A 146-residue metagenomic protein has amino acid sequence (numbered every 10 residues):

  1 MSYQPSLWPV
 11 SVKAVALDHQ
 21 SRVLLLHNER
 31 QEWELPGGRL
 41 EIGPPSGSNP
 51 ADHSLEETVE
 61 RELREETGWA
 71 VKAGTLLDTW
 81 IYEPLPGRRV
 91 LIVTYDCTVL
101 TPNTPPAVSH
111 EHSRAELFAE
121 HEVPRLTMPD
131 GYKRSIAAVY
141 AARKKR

Functional and structural regions predicted by a protein language model:
M1-V23, T79: Conserved N-terminal beta-strand and adjoining loop/helix that marks the start of the Nudix/MutT-like hydrolase domain
P9, W80-T104, E116, V139 (+1 more regions): Active-site-adjacent beta-strand/loop module that shapes the phosphate/pyrophosphate-binding cleft
A14, L76, Y95-C97: A structural signal for short, well-ordered beta-strand segments
A16-L17, L25, C97-V99, L117: Conserved hydrophobic "DFG−1" position in protein kinase catalytic cores
D18-E65: Conserved Nudix-box catalytic region and its N-terminal flanking loop in Nudix hydrolases and closely related
W69-T79: A short coil-to-beta-strand element that immediately follows conserved catalytic motifs
D96, P106-V139: NUDIX/MutT-family hydrolases
